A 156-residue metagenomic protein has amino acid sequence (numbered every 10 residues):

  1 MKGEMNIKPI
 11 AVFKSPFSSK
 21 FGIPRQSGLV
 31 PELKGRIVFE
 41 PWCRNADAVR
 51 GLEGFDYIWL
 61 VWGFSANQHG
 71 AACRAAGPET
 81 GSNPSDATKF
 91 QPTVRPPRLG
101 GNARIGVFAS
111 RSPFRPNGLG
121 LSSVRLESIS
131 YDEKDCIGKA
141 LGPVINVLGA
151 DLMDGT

Functional and structural regions predicted by a protein language model:
M1-S123, E127-T156: Glycine-rich, low-complexity intrinsically disordered segments
